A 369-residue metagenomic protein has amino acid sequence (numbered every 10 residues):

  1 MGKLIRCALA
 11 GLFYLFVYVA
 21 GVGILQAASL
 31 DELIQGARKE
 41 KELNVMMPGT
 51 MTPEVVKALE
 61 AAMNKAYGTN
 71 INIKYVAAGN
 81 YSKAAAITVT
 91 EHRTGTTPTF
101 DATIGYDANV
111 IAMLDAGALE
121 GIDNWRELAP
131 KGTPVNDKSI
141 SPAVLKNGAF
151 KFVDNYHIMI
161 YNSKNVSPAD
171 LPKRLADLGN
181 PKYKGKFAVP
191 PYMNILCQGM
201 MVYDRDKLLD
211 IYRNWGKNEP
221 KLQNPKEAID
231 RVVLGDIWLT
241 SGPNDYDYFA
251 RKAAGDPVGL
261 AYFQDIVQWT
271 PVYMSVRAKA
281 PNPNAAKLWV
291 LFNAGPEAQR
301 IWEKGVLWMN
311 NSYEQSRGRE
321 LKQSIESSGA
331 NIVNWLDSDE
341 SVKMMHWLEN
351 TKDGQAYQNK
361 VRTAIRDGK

Functional and structural regions predicted by a protein language model:
A28-D107: Early extracytoplasmic/lumenal segment of secretory-pathway proteins
E40-M47, A176-I195: Short loop->beta-strand "edge-of-pocket" segments that line small-molecule binding or catalytic clefts across diverse
R93-G105, A116-I158: A structural signal for short loop-to-beta-strand junctions that line the ligand-binding cleft of periplasmic/secreted
N109-A112, G185-F263: Ligand-binding pocket segment of bilobal, Venus flytrap-like solute-binding proteins
E120-G132, A149, A250-Q268, R277-A280: Short beta-strand->loop
I158-N165, M200-V202, T270-N282, I301-W302: A bilobed periplasmic-binding-protein/Venus flytrap-type ligand-binding module shared by bacterial periplasmic
Y183-Y192, C197, F292-R317: Periplasmic-binding protein-like
R300-K369: C-terminal capping/gating helix-and-loop segments adjacent to ligand/active sites or protein-protein/ligand interfaces
